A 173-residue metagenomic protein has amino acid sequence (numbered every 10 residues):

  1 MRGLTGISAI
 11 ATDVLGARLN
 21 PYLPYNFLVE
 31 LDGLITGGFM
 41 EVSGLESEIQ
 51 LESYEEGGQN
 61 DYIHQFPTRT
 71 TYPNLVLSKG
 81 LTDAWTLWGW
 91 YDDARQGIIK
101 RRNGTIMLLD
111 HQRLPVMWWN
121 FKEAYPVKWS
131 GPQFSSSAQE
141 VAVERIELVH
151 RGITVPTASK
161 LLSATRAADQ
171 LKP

Functional and structural regions predicted by a protein language model:
M1-P173: Glycine-rich, low-complexity intrinsically disordered segments
